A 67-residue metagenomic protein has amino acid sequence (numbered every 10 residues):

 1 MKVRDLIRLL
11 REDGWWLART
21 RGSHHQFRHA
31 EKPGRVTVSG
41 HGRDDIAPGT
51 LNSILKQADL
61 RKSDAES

Functional and structural regions predicted by a protein language model:
M1, T37-V38: Short, contiguous strand/loop micro-motifs
M1-R21: N-terminal first-folded block
R8, G34-R35, H41-S67: C-terminal structural segments of small proteins and small subunits
D13, A18, H25-Q26, G40 (+1 more regions): Functionally constrained cores in energy, signaling, and assembly domains
R19-S23, E66-S67: A short, aromatic/hydrophobic, helix- or strand-capping loop or linear motif that either lines the entrance/gate
F27-E31: Active-site beta-strand termini and strand-to-loop segments that position acidic
